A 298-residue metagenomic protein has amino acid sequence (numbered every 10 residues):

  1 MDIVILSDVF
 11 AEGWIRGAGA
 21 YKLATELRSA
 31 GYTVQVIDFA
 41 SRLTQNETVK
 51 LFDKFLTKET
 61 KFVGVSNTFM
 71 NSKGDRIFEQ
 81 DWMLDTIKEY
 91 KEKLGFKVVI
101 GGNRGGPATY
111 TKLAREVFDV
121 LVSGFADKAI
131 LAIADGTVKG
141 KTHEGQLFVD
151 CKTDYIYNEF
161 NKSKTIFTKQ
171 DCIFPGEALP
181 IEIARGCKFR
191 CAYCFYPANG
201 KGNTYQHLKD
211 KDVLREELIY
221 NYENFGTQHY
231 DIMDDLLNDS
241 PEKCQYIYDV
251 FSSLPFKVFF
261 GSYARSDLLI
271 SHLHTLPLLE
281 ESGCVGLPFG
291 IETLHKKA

Functional and structural regions predicted by a protein language model:
D2, G19, E26, A30-Y155: Glycine-rich beta-alpha loop elements in corrinoid/cobalamin-binding modules across cobalamin-dependent enzymes
I3-V4, V9, D75, V138-I183: N-terminal [4Fe-4S]-dependent radical SAM core
I5, V65, I100, I232-D234 (+1 more regions): Conserved beta-strand positions
D8-V9, V63-M70, Y196, G290-E292: Short loop/turn segments at strand-loop or loop-helix junctions that form parts of catalytic or ligand-binding pockets
V9-E12, F69, R104, L236 (+2 more regions): Residue-level signal for short, function-critical loop segments
F10-A20: Glycine- and acidic-residue-enriched helix-capping/strand-helix junction motifs
I15-R16, G74-F78, T204-L208: Short, solvent-exposed loop/turn segments at secondary-structure boundaries
N158-A298: Radical SAM [4Fe-4S] cluster-binding motif and immediate context
